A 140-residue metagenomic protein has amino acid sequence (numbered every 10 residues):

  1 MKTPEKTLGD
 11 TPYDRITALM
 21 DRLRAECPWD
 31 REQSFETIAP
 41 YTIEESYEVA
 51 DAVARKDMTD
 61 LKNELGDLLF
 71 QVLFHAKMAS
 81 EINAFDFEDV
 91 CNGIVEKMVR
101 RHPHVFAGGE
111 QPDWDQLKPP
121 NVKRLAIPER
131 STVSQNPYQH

Functional and structural regions predicted by a protein language model:
M1-E64, F70-H140: Flexible "arm" and connector segments at domain edges
